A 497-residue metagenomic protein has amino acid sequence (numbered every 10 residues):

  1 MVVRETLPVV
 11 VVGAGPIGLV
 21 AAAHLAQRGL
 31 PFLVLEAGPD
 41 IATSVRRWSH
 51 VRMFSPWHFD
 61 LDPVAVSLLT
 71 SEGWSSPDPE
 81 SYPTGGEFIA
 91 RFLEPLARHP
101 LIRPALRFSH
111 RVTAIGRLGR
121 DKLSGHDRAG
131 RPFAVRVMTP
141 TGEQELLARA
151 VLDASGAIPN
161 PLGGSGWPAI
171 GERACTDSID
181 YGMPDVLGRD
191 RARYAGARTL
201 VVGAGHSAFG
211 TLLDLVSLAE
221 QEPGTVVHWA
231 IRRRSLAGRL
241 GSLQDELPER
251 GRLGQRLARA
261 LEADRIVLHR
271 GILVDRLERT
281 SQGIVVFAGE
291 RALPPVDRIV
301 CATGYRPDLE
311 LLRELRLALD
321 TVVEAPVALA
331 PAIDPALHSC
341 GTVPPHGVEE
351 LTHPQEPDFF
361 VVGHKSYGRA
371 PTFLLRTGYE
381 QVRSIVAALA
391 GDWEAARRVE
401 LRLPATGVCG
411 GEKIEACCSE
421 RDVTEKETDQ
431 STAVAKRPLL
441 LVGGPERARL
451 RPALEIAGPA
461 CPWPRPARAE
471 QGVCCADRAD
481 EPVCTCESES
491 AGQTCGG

Functional and structural regions predicted by a protein language model:
L7-V34, V201, A208-L218: N-terminal Rossmann-like FAD-binding beta1-loop-alpha1 element of flavoenzymes
V12, L35, L146-I158, V202 (+1 more regions): Short hydrophobic core segments
D40-R91, G182-G188, V227-P248, P357: Glycine-rich active-site loop/strand segments that organize a redox cofactor
S75-A150, S155-P159, L268, D275-V286 (+1 more regions): Feature captures the FAD/FMN-dependent oxidoreductase FAD-binding
G85-F88, D153-Q221, V227, V323-I333 (+1 more regions): Glycine-rich dinucleotide-binding loop and its adjacent helix/turn
A114, V216-D320, A387, W393-A405: A Rossmann-like FAD-binding core segment of flavoenzymes
R198-G238, R252, H346-A370, L374-L389: Active-site substrate-recognition segment that forms the wall of the catalytic cavity or substrate channel
R270, R306, T321-G497: C-terminal, flexible cofactor-proximal segment of oxidoreductases
